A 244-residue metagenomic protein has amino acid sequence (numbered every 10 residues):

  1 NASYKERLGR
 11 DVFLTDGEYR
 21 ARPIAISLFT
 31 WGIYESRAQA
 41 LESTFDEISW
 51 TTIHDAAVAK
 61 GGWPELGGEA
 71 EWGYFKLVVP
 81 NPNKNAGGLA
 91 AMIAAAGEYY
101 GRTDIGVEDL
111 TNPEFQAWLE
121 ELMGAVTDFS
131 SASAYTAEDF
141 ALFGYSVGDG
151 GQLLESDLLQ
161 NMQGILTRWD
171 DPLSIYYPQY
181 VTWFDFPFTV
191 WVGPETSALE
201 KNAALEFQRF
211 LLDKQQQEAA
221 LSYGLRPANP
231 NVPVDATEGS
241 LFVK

Functional and structural regions predicted by a protein language model:
N1, T30-I33, F75-V79, G87 (+3 more regions): Structural recognition of the beta-strand scaffold that forms the well-ordered cores of secreted hydrolase catalytic
N1-G73, N81-K84: N-terminal segment of the mature folded domain
N1-Y4, S27, S49-I53, G87-A91 (+6 more regions): Stable alpha-helical elements in mature extracytoplasmic
K5-G9, I33-R37, V58, A95-D104 (+5 more regions): Sec-exported extracytoplasmic/periplasmic mature domains
G17-W31, Q116-V126, S130-S133, T167-T196 (+1 more regions): Periplasmic-binding protein-like
S36-S43, K84, G97-G106, P194-A204: Short helix-loop capping/hinge motifs at secondary-structure junctions, enriched in acidic/polar residues
A91-Y176: Ligand-binding pocket segment of bilobal, Venus flytrap-like solute-binding proteins
T189-K244: Extracellular/periplasmic juxtamembrane helices and adjacent flexible linkers that interface with membrane partners
